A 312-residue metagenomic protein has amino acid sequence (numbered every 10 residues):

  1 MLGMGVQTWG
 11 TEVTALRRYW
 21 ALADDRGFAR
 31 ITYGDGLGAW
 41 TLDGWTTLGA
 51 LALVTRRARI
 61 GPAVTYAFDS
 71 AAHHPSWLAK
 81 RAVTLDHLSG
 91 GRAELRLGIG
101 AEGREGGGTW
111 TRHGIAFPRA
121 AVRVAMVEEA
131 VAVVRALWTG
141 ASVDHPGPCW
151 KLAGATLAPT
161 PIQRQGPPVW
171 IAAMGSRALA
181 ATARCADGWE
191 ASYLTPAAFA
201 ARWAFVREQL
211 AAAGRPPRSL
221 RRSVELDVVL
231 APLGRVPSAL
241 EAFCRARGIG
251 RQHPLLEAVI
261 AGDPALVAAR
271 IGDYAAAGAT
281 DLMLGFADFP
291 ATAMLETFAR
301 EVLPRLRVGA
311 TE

Functional and structural regions predicted by a protein language model:
M1-P62, Q165-P167, G285: N-terminal beta1-alpha1-beta2 module of alpha/beta enzyme domains
L2-T11, D69-D144, S192-Y193, A198-A204: Flexible, glycine-rich active-site loops centered on histidine and acidic residues that chelate a metal or position
L2-T14, T65-P75, Q163-M174, H253-A265: Active-site mouth loops of central-metabolism enzymes
L2-V6, I31-Y33, I60-A63, A93-L97 (+4 more regions): Hydrophobic faces of well-ordered beta-strands that scaffold small-molecule active sites in alpha/beta enzyme cores
T11-A23, W77-R81, I171-A181, A239 (+1 more regions): Short, acidic/polar
W20-D25, L48-R57, A82-R92, A183-R184 (+2 more regions): Acidic (Asp/Glu)-rich catalytic clusters
G44-T65, M126-V133, E296-E312: Alpha-helix-loop-beta-strand connector modules within alpha/beta enzyme cores
L51, L85, V134, V169 (+6 more regions): Conserved, mostly hydrophobic/aromatic
